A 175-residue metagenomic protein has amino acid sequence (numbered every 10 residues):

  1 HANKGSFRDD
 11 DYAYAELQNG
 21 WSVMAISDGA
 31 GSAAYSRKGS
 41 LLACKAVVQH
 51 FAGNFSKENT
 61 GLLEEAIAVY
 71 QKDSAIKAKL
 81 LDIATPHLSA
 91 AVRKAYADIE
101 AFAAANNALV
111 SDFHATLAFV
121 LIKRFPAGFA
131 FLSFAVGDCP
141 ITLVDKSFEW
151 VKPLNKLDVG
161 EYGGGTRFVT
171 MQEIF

Functional and structural regions predicted by a protein language model:
H1-F175: PP2C/PPM-type serine/threonine phosphatase catalytic domain
